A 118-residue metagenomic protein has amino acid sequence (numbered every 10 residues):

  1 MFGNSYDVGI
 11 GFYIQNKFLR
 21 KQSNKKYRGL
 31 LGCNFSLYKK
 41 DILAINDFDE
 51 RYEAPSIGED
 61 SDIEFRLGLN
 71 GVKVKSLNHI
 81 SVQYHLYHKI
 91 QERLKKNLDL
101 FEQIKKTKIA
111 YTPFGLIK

Functional and structural regions predicted by a protein language model:
M1-R28: Short, flexible, basic/aromatic active-site loop/helix in glycosyltransferases
G11-F12, N16, D47, I57-G58: Alpha-helical architecture
N16, G32, D47, A110-K118: Glycine-centered flexibility motif
G29-L30, N34-N46, E53-V72, N78: A short, conserved alpha-helix in the catalytic core of glycosyltransferases
G68-V74, R93-L94, A110: Alpha-helix boundary/capping detector
L77-L94: Active-site donor/metal-binding and catalytic loop motifs of nucleotide-sugar-dependent glycosylation enzymes
I80, L94-K118: Catalytic core of nucleotide-sugar-dependent glycosyltransferases
